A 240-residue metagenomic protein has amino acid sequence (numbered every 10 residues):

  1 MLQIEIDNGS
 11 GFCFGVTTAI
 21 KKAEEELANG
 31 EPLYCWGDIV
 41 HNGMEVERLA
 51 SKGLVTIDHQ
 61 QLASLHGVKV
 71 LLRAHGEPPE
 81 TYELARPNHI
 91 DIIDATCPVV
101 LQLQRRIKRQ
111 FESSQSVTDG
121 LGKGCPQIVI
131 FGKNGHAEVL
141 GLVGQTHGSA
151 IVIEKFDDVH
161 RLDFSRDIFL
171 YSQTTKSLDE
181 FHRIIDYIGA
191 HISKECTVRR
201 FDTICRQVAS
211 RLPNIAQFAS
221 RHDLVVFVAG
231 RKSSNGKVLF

Functional and structural regions predicted by a protein language model:
M1-F240: The feature marks the mature, well-folded catalytic cores of soluble enzymes
